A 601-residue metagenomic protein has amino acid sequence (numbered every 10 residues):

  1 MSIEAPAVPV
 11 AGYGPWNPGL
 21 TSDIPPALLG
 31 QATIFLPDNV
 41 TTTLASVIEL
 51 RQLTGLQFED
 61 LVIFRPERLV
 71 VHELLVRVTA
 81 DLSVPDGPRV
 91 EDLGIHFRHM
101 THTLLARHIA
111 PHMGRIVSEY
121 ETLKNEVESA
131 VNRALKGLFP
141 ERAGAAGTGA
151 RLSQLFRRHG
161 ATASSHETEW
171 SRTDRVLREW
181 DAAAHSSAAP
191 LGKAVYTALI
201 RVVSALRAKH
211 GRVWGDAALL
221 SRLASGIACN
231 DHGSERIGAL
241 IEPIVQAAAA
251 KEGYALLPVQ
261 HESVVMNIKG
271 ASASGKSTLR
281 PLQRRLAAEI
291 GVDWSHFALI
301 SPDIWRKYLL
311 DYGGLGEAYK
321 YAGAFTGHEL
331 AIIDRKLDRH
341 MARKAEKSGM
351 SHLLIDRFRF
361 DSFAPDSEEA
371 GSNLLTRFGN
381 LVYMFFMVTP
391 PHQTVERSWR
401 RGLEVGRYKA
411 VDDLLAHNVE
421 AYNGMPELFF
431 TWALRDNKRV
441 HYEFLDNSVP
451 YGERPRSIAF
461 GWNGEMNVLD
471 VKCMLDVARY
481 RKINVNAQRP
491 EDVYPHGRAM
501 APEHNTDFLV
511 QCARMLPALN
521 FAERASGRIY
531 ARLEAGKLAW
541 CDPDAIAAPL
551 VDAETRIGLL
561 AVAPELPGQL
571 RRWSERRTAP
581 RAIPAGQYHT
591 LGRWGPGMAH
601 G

Functional and structural regions predicted by a protein language model:
M1-I241, P596-G601: Long, basic/Gly/Ser/Thr-rich N-terminal segments that mediate initial subcellular attachment or targeting
I3-G55, E59-V62, F97, L104 (+5 more regions): ATP-dependent NMP and nucleoside kinases share a basic, alpha-helical "lid"
Q246-Q260: Pre-Walker A adenine-sensing motif
H261-M266, M350-S351: Pre-Walker A (Motif I) flank of P-loop NTPase domains
M266-E289: Glycine-rich phosphate-binding P-loop
V292-S372, K409-D412: Conserved nucleotide-sensing/catalytic segment adjacent to the nucleotide-binding pocket in NTP-handling enzymes
S295-F297, R377-Y383, N437-H441: Short glycine-/polar-rich loops that comprise or flank the Walker A/P-loop and associated switch/sensor motifs
E396-R577, R581-Q587, G592, H600: Conserved GTP-binding G-domain of TRAFAC-class P-loop NTPases and closely related GTPase folds
